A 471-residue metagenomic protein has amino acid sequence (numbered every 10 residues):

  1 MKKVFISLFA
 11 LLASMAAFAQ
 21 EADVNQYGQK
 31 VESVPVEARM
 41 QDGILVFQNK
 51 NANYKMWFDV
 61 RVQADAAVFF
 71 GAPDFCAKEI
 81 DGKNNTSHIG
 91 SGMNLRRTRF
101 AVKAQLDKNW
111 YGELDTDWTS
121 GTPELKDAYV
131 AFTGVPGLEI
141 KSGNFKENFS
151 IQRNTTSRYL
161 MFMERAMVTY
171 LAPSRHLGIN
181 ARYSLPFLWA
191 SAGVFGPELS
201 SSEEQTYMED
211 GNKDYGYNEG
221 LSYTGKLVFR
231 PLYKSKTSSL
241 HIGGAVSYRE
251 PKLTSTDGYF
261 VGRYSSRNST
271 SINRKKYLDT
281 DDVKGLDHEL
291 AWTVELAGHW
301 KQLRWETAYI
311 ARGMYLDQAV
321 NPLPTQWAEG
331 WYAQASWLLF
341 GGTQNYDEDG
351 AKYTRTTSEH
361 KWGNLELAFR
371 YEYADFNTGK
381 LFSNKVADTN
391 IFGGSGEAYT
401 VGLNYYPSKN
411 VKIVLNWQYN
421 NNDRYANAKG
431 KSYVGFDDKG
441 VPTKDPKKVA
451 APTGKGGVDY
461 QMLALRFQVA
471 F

Functional and structural regions predicted by a protein language model:
F5-L11, F18-Q63, N345-K352: N-terminal periplasmic/intermembrane-space "pro-region" immediately following the signal or transit peptide
F9-M15, L465, F471: Hydrophobic alpha-helical targeting segments used for export or membrane insertion
S14-M15, Y111, A428: Hydrophobic alpha-helical membrane context
A22-V24, K30-S33, S87, G258-F471: Outer-membrane beta-barrel pore domains
R39, A131, R182-S184, A297-G298 (+1 more regions): Well-ordered beta-strand positions
I44-G71, F75-K78, G82-D210, D214-K252 (+4 more regions): Outer membrane beta-barrel
L232, H241-A245, T254-T270: Extended, charge-rich helix/loop segments that form flexible, surface "patches" used to engage negatively charged
